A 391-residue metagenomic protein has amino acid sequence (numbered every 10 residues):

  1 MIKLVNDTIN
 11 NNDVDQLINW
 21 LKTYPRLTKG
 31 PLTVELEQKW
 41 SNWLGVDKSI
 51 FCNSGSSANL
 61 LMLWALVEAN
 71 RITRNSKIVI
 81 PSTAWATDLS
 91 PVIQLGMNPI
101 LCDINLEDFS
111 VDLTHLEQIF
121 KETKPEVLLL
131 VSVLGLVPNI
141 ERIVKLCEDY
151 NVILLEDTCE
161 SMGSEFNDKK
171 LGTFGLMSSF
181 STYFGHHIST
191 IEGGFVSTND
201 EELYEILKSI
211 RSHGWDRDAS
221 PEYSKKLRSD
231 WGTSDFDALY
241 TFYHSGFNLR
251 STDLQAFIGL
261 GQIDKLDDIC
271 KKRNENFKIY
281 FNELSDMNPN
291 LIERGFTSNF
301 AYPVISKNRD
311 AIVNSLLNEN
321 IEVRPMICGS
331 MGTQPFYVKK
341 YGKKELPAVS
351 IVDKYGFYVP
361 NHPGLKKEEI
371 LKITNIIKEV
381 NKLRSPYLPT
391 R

Functional and structural regions predicted by a protein language model:
M1-R26, T241-Y243, P360: N-terminal "arm"/small-domain region of PLP-dependent enzymes with the aminotransferase-like
K29-K77, P91-I93, L101-D103, K169: Phosphate-binding glycine-rich loop
L63-F120, L316: Conserved PLP-anchoring active-site segment centered on the Schiff-base-forming lysine
E107-T190, F195-E205, Y358: Active-site phosphate-binding strand-loop segment of PLP-dependent enzymes
S161, N167-G175, S234-T241, I327-K372 (+1 more regions): Active-site-adjacent capping/gating segments
S161-N167, F174-F300, G332: Active-site region of PLP-dependent enzymes
H213-S229, I279, A311-E345, I351-F357 (+1 more regions): Conserved PLP cofactor-binding pocket of PLP-dependent enzymes
